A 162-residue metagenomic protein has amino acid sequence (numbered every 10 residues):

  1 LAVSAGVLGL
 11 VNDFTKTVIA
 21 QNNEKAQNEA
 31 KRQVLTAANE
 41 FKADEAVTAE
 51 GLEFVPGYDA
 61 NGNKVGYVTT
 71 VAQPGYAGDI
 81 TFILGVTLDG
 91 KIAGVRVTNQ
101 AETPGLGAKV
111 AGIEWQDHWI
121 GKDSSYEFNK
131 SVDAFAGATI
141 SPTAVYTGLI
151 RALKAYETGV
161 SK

Functional and structural regions predicted by a protein language model:
L1-K162: Flexible, solvent-exposed loop/hinge segments and secondary-structure transition points
